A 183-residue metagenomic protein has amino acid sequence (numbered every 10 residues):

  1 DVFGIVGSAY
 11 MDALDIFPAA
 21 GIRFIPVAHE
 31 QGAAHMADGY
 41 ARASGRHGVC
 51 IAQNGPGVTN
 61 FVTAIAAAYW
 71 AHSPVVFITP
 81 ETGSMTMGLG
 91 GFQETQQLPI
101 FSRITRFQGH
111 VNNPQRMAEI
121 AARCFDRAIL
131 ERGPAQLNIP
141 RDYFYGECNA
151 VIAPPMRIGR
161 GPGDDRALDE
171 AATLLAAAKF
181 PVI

Functional and structural regions predicted by a protein language model:
D1-V182: N-terminal alpha/beta PP-like core and its mobile active-site loop of ThDP/TPP-dependent enzymes
